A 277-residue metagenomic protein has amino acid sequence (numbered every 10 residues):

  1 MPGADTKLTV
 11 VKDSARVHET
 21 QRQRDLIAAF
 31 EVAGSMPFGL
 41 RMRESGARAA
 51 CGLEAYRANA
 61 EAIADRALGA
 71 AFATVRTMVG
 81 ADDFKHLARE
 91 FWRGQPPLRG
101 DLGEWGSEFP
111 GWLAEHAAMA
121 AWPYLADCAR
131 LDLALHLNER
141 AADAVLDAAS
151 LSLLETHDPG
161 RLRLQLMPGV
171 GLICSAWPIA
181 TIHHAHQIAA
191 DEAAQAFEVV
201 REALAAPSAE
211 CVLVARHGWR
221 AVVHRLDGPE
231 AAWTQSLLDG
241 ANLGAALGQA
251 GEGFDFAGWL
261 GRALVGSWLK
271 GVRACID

Functional and structural regions predicted by a protein language model:
M1-P2, L213: N-terminal cationic amphipathic segment used for targeting or macromolecule association
P2-V145: N-terminal, charged low-complexity regulatory/assembly segments
F72, H157-P159, S236, R262: Preference for short coil/turn "hinge" residues that link or interrupt alpha-helices
G94-A221, R225-G228: Hydrophobic packing positions characteristic of elongated beta-solenoid/beta-helix-type spike/fiber shafts
W219-D277: C-terminal structured interaction module
